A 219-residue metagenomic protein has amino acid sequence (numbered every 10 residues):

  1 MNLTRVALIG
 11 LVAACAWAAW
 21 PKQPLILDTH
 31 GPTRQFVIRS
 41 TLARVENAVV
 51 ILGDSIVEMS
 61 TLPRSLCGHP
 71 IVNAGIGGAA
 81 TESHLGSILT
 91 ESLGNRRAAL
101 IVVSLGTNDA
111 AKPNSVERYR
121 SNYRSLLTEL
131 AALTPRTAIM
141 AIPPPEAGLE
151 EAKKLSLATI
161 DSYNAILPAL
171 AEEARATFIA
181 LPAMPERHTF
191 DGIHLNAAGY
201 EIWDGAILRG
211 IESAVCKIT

Functional and structural regions predicted by a protein language model:
M1-L52, V57-C67, G94-R96, E172 (+1 more regions): N-terminal secretory targeting modules
R34-I38, T81-I88: N-terminal post-signal-peptidase region of extra-cytosolic proteins
V49-L52, V72, I101: Conserved beta-strand elements of the Class I
L52, A74, I179-L181: Hydrophobic residues at beta-strand termini and immediately following loops that shape nucleotide-binding pockets
S55, I76, T107: Active-site metal-binding loops of divalent metal-dependent hydrolases
M59, A80-T81, K112: Short substrate-entry loop that stabilizes the transition state in hydrolases
R64-L66, P70, G86-T219: Alpha-helical cap/lid subdomain in secreted, periplasmic, or secretory-pathway luminal O-acyl-processing enzymes
H69-S83: A short beta-strand-loop structural module common to alpha/beta enzyme folds
